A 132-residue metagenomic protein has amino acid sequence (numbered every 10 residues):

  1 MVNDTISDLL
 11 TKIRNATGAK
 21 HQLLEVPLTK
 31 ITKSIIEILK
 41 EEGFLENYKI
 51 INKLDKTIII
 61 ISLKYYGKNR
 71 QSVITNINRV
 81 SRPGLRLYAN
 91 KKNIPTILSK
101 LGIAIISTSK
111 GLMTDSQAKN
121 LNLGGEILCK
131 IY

Functional and structural regions predicted by a protein language model:
M1-Y132: Core subunits and conserved enzymes of cellular information-processing and envelope-translocation systems across
